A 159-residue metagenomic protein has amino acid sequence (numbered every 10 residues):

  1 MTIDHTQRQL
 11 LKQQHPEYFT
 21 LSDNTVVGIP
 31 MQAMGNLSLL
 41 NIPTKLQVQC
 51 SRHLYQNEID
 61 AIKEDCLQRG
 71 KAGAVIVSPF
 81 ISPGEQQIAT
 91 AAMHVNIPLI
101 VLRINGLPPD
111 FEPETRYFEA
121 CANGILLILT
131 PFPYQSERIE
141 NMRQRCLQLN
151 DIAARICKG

Functional and structural regions predicted by a protein language model:
M1-G159: Glycine-biased, small-residue-rich flexible motifs in mid-sequence functional cores and linkers
